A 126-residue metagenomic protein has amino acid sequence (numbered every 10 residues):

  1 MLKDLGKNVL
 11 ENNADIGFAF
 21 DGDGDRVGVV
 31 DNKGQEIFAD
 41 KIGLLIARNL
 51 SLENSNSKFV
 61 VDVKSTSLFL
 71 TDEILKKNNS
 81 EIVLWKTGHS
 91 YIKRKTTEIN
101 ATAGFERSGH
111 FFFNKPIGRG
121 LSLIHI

Functional and structural regions predicted by a protein language model:
M1-I124: Phosphate-binding chemistry for phosphorylated carbohydrates and sugar-nucleotides
